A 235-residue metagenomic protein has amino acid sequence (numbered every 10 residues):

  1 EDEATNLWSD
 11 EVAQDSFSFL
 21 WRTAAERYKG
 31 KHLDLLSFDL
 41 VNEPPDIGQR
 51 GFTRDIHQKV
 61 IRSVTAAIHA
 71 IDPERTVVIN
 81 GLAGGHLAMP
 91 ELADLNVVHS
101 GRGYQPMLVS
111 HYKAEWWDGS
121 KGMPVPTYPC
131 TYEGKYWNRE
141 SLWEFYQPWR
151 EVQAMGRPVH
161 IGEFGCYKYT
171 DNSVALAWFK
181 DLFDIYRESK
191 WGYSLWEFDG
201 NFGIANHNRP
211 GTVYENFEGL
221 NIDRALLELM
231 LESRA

Functional and structural regions predicted by a protein language model:
E1, D39-P44, N80-A83, G101-Y104 (+2 more regions): Active-site-proximal beta-strand/loop segments in catalytic clefts of secreted hydrolases
E1-T76, G81-N96, N216-N221, A225-R234: Active-site mouth of glycoside hydrolases
D2-T5, R50-T53, M89-L92, V109-A114 (+2 more regions): Short aromatic-enriched loop/helix-cap "lid" or pocket-rim segments at secondary-structure transitions that line
S9-D10, A93-N96, W116-D118, F179 (+1 more regions): Short, hinge-like loop/turn segments at secondary-structure boundaries
F17, H57-Q58, R139-L142, A175: A conditional alpha-helix N-cap/helix-loop micro-motif detector
R62, A66-A67, I71-R75, G84 (+1 more regions): Catalytic-core region of carbohydrate-active enzymes that cleave or remodel glycosidic bonds
L82, H86-Y167, R187: Glycoside hydrolase catalytic-domain groove-lining segments
D171-A235: Aromatic-rich peripheral "rim/lid" segments of glycoside hydrolase catalytic domains that contact and position glycan
